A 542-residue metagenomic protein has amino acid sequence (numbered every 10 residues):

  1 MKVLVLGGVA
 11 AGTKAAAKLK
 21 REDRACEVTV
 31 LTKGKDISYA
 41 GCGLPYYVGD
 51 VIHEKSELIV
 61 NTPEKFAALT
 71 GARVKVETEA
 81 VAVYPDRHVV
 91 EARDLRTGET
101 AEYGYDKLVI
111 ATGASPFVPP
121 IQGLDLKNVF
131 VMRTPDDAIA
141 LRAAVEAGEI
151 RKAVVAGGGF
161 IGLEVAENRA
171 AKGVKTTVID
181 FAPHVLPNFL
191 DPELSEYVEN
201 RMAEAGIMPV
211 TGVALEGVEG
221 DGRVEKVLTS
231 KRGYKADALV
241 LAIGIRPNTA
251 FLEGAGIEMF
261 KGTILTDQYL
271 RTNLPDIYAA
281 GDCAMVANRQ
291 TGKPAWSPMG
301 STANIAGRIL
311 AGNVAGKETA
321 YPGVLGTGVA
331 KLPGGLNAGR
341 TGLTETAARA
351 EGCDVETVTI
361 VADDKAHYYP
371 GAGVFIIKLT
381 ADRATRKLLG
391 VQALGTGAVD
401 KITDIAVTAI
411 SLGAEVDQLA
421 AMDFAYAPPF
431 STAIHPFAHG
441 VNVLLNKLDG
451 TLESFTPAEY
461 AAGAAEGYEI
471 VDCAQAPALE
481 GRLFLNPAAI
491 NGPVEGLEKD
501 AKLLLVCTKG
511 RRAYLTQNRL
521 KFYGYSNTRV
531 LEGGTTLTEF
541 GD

Functional and structural regions predicted by a protein language model:
M1, C283-T396, P428-T432, P436-G463 (+1 more regions): Mid-to-C-terminal Rossmann-like scaffold of FAD/NAD(P)H-dependent oxidoreductases
M1-E77, F160, A166-L190, T319-Y321 (+3 more regions): Beta1-alpha1 glycine-rich phosphate/pyrophosphate-binding loop at the start of Rossmann-like nucleotide-binding domains
K18-Y105, L190-M208, T344-A350, H439-V443 (+1 more regions): N-terminal Rossmann-like dinucleotide/flavin-binding domain of flavoprotein oxidoreductases that bind FAD/FMN
A25-E27, L69, K75-R96, Y103 (+1 more regions): A Rossmann-like FAD-binding core segment of flavoenzymes
I59, K152-A153, F160-G217, M299-T302 (+1 more regions): Rossmann-like dinucleotide-binding cores of NAD(P)H-dependent redox enzymes
I110-K172, K261, T266-Q268, F484-V494 (+1 more regions): Glycine-rich dinucleotide-binding loop and its adjacent helix/turn
D125-E149, G222-K226, G233-I309, A409: FAD-site-proximal beta/loop scaffold in flavoenzymes
Q418-F424, P428, T432, H439-E453 (+4 more regions): Rhodanese-like catalytic fold shared by cysteine-dependent sulfurtransferases and DSP/PTP-type phosphatases
